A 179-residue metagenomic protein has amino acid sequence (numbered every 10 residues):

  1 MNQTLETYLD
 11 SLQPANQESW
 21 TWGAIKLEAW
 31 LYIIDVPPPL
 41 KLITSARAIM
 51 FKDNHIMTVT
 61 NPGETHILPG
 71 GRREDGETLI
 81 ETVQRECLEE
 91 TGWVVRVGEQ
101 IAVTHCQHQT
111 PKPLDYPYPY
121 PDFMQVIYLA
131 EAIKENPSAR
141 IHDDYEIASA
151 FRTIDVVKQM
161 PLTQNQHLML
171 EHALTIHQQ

Functional and structural regions predicted by a protein language model:
N2-R47: Acidic, metal-coordinating catalytic segment for phosphate/diphosphate chemistry, firing primarily on the Nudix
L40, H66-I67, C106-P111: Short, solvent-exposed loop/turn segments at secondary-structure junctions
T44-A46, M124-V126, I147: Change "...and in nucleic-acid phosphodiester-cleaving endonucleases..." to "...and in nucleic-acid processing enzymes
A48, Q100, Y128-A130: A structural signal for short, well-ordered beta-strand segments
F51-E90: Conserved Nudix-box catalytic region and its N-terminal flanking loop in Nudix hydrolases and closely related
V94-T104: A short coil-to-beta-strand element that immediately follows conserved catalytic motifs
C106-P137: Active-site-adjacent beta-strand/loop module that shapes the phosphate/pyrophosphate-binding cleft
I127-L129, S138-L170: NUDIX/MutT-family hydrolases
